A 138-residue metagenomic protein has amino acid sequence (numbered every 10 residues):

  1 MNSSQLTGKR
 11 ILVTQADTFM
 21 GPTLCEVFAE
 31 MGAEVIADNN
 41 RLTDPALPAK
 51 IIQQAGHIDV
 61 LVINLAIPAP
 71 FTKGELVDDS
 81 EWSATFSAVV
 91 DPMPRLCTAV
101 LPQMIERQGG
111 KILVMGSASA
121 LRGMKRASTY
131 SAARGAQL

Functional and structural regions predicted by a protein language model:
S3-I36: Canonical Rossmann dinucleotide-binding motif of NAD(H)/NADP(H)-dependent dehydrogenases/reductases, specifically
D44-G56: Conserved amphipathic alpha-helix within the SDR
N64-F71: Conserved NAD(P)H cofactor-binding loop of Rossmann-fold oxidoreductase domains
T72-G74, D78-F86: Substrate-binding pocket helix/loop in short-chain dehydrogenase/reductase
C97, A133-R134: Active-site helix of classical SDR
S117: Residue(s) in the substrate-gating loop at a strand-loop-helix junction that position the organic substrate next
R122-S128: Active-site loop immediately N-terminal to the catalytic Tyr-X3-Lys motif of short-chain dehydrogenase/reductase
